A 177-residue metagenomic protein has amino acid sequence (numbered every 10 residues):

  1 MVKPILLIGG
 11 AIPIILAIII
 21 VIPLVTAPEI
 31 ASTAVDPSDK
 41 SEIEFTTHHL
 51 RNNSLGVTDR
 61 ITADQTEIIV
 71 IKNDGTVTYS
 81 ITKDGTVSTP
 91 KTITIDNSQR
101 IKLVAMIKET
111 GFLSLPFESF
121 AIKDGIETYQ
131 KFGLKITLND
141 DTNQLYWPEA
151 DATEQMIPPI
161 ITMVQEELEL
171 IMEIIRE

Functional and structural regions predicted by a protein language model:
V2-G9, P13-R60, S119-E177: Short, well-ordered, aromatic-rich surface patches in folded extracellular/luminal domains
K40, D64-T66, D74, S98 (+1 more regions): Extracytoplasmic
E67-V70, I93, L134: Hydrophobic/aromatic beta-strand elements that line small-molecule binding cavities or substrate pockets in beta-rich
I69-V77, N139-D140: Short, solvent-exposed coil/turn segments at beta-strand boundaries
T76-P90: Acidic/histidine-rich, surface-exposed loop or edge segments in extracytoplasmic proteins
K83, Q99, I107, L138-D140 (+1 more regions): A mature extracytoplasmic/lumenal domain signature
S88-I93, Y146-A150: Second-shell loop/turn segments in exported
P90-K123: Mature extracytoplasmic domains of secretory-pathway proteins
